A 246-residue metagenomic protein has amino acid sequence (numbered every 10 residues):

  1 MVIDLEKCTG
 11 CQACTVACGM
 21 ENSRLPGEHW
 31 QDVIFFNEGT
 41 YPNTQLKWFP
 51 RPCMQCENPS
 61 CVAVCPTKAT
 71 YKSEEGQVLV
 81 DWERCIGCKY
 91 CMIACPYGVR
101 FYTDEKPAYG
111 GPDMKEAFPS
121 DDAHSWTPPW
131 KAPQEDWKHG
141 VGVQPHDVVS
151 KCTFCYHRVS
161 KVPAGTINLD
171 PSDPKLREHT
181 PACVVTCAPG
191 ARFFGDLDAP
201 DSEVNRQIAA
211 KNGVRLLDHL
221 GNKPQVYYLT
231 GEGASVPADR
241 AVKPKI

Functional and structural regions predicted by a protein language model:
M1-I246: Non-ligating segments of multi-cofactor redox enzymes
